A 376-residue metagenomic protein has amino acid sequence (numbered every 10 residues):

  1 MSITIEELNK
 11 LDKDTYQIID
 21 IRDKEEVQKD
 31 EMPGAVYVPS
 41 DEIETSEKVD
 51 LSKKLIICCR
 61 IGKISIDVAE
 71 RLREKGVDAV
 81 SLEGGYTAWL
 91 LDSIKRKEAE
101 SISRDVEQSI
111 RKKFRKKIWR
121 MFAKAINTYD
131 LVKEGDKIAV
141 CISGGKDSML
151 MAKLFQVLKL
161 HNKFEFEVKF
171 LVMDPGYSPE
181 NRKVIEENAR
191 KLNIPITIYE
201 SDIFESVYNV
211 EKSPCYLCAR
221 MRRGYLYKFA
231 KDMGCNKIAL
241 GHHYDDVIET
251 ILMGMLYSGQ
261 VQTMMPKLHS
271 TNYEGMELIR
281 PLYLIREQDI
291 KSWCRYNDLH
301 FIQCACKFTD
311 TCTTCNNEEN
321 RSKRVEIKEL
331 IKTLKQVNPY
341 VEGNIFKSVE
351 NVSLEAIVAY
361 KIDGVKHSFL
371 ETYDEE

Functional and structural regions predicted by a protein language model:
M1-E6, K13-Q17, D23-K54, R60-K112 (+1 more regions): Rhodanese-like catalytic fold shared by cysteine-dependent sulfurtransferases and DSP/PTP-type phosphatases
V27-Q28, L90, E205-E211, C312-T314: A short acidic, helix-capping loop that chelates divalent metal ions and anchors anionic groups
E31-P33, K75, L192-N193, E274 (+1 more regions): Short, structured coil segments at secondary-structure junctions
Y37, S81, F170, I198-E200 (+1 more regions): A structural preference for short, hydrophobic beta-strand core positions in alpha/beta folds
E98-M253, Y257-V261, M265, Q288-D289 (+1 more regions): ATP-dependent adenylation/nucleotidyltransferase module used to activate substrates
E167, D245-E326, L330-I331: Catalytic subdomain that performs nucleotidyl-dependent activation
L299-E376: The feature marks non-catalytic terminal segments
